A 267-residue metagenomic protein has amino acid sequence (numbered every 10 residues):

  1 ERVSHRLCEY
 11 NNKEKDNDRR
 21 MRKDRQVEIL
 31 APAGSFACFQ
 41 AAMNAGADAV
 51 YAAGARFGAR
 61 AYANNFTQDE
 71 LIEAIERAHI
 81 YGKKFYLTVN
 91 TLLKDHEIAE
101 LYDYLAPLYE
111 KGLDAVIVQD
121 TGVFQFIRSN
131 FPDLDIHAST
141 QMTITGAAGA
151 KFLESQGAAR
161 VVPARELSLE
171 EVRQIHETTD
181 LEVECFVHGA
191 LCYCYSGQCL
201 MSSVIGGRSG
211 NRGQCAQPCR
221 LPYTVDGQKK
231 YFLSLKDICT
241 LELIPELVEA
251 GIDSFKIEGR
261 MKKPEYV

Functional and structural regions predicted by a protein language model:
K13-K15: Charged/polar low-complexity intrinsically disordered segments
D18-I144, V162-E166, E171-S254, M261-V267: Active-site pocket-lining/capping segments in soluble small-molecule metabolic enzymes
A147-A148: Conserved nucleotide-cofactor-binding alpha/beta core module
Q156-G157: Hydrophobic alpha-helical bundles that form the membrane domains of multi-pass transporters
